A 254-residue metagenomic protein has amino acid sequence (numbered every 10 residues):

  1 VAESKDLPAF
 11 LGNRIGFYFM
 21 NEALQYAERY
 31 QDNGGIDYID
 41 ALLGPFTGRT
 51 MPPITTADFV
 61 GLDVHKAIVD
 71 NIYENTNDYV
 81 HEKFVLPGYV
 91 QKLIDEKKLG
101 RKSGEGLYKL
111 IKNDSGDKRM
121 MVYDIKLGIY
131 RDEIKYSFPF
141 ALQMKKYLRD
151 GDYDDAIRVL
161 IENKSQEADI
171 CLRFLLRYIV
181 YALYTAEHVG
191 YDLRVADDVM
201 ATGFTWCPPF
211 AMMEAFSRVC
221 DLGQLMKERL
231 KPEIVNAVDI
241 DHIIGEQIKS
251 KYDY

Functional and structural regions predicted by a protein language model:
V1-Y254: N-terminal glycine-rich phosphate-binding loop for ADP-containing cofactors
